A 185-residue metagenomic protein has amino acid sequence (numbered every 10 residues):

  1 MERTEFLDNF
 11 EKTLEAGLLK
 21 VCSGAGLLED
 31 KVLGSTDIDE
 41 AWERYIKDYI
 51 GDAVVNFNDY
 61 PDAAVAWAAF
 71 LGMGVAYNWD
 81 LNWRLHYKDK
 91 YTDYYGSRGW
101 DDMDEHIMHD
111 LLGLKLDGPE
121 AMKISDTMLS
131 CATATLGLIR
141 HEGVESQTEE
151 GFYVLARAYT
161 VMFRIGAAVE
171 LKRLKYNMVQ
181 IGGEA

Functional and structural regions predicted by a protein language model:
M1-A185: Intrinsic-disorder/low-complexity detector
